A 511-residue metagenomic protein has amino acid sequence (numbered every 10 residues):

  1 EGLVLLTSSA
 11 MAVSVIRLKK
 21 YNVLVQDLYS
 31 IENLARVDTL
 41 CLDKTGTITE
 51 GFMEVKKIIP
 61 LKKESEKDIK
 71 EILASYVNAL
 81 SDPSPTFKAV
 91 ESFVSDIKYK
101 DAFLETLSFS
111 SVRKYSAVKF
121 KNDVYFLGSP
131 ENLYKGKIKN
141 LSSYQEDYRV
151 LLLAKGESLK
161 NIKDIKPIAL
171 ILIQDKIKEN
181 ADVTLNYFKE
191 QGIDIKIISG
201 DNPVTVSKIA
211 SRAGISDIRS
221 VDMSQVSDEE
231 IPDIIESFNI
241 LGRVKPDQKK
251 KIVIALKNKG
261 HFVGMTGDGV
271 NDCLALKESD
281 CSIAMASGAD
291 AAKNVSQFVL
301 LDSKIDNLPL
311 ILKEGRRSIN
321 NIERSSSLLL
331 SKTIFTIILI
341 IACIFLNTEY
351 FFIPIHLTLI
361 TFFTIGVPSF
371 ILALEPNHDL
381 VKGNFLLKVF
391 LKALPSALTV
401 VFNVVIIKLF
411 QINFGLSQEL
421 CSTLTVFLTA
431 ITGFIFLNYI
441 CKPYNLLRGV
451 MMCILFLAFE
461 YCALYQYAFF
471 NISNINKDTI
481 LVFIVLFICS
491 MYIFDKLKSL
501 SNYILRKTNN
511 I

Functional and structural regions predicted by a protein language model:
E1-L42, F188, H356, L372 (+1 more regions): Hydrophobic alpha-helical transmembrane segments
L6-L28, E54-I59, L301, I371-F385 (+1 more regions): Juxtamembrane helix-loop transition segments at the membrane interface in multi-pass membrane proteins
M11, R219-G264, G269, S279 (+2 more regions): Membrane-embedded transport module
R36-P167, I173, N186-Y187, I195-S207 (+3 more regions): Cytosolic catalytic regions of ATP/NTP-dependent phosphoryl-transfer enzymes
S116-K137, Q145-A255, K259, S287 (+2 more regions): Cytosolic catalytic headpieces and adjacent flexible linkers of membrane translocases
S369, G433-L437, C489-S499: Alpha-helical transmembrane segments
T425-T429, N476-Y492: Small-residue-rich transmembrane alpha-helices that serve as helix-helix interface/gating elements in multipass
C441-K442, I493-N510: Membrane-interface capping segments at transmembrane-helix boundaries
